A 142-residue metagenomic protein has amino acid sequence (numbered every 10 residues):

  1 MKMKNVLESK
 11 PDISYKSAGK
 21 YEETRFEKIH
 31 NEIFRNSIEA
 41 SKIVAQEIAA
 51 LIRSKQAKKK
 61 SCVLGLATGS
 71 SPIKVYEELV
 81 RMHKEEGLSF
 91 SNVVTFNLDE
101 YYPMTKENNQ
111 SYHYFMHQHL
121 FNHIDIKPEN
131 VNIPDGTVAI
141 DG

Functional and structural regions predicted by a protein language model:
K2-V63: N-terminal glycine-/serine-/threonine-rich phosphate-binding loop
I13-K28, L88-G142: Ligand-binding beta-strand-loop-alpha-helix segment within the catalytic cores of soluble metabolic enzymes
N31-E32, N36, Y76-R81, V94: Boundary/activation segment at the start of structured domains
F34-N36, A67, L98: Acidic/polar N-terminal loop/beta-strand segments that form early-domain functional surfaces
V44, V75-E78, K106-N108: Short, glycine/acidic-enriched capping/hinge loops at junctions between secondary-structure elements
A45-R53, V80, K84, H117-F121: Generic structural signal for well-ordered alpha-helical scaffold segments
Q56-E85: Glycine-rich N-terminal segment of FAD-binding domains in flavoprotein oxidoreductases, spanning the beta-loop-helix
